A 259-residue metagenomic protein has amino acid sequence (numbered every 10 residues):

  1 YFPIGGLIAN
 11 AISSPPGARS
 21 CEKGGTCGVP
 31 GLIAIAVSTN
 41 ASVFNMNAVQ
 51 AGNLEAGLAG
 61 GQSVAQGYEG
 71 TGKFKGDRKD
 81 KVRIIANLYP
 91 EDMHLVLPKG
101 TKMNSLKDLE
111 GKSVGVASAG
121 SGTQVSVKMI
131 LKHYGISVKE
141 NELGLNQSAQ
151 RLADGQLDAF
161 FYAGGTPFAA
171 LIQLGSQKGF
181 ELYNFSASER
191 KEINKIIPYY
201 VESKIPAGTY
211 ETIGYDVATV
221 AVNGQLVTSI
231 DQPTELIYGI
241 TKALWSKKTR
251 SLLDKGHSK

Functional and structural regions predicted by a protein language model:
Y1, A34-A36, V82, S113-A117 (+1 more regions): Second-shell loop/turn segments in exported
Y1-G25, P90-D154: Bilobed "Venus flytrap"/periplasmic-binding protein-like clamshell domains and structurally analogous long
P3-G6, E22-G76, Q147-R151, L157-F160 (+2 more regions): Pocket-flanking alpha-helical
A9-A18, Q50-L54, E69, K132-I136 (+4 more regions): Sec-exported extracytoplasmic/periplasmic mature domains
V29-G31, A41-F44, A51-L54, K79-D80 (+5 more regions): Extracytoplasmic
G61-S63, T71-K73, T101, S137-P233: Pocket-lining segment of extracytoplasmic ligand-binding domains
Q62-T101, L106: Signal peptide-directed extracytoplasmic domains
V217-K259: Segments of small-molecule ligand-sensing domains
